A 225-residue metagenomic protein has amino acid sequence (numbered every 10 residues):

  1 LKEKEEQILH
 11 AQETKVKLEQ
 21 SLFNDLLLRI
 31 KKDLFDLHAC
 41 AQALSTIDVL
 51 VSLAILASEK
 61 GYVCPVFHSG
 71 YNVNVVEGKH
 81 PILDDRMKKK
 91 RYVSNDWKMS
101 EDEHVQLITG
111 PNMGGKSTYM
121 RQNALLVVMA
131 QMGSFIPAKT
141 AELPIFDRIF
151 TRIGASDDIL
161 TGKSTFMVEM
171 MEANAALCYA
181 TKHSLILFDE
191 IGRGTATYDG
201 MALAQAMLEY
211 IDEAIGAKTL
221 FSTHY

Functional and structural regions predicted by a protein language model:
L1, L50-Y225: ATPase nucleotide-binding head domains, primarily ABC-like/P-loop NTPase cores
L1-V51, I153-K163, M170-E172: Long, non-coiled-coil amphipathic alpha-helical linker/lever segments that couple catalytic cores to other domains
